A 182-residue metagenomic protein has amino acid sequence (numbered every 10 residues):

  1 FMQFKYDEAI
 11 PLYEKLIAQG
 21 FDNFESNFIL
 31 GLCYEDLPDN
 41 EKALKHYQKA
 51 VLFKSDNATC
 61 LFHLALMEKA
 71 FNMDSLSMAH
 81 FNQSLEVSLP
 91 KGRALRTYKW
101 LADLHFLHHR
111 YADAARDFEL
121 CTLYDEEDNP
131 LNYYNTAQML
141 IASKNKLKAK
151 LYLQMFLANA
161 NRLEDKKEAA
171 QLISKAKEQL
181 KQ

Functional and structural regions predicted by a protein language model:
M2, D36, A70-F71, L107 (+2 more regions): Register position in tetratricopeptide repeats
Q19, F53, V87-P90, Y124-D125 (+1 more regions): Structural marker of alpha-solenoid helical repeat scaffolds
E25, T59, R93-R96, P130-L131 (+2 more regions): Start-of-helix register in tetratricopeptide repeats
I29, H63, T97-W100, N135 (+2 more regions): Canonical tetratricopeptide repeat
A142, L147-Q182: Terminal, low-structured helical/coil segments at or just beyond the last alpha-helical repeat
